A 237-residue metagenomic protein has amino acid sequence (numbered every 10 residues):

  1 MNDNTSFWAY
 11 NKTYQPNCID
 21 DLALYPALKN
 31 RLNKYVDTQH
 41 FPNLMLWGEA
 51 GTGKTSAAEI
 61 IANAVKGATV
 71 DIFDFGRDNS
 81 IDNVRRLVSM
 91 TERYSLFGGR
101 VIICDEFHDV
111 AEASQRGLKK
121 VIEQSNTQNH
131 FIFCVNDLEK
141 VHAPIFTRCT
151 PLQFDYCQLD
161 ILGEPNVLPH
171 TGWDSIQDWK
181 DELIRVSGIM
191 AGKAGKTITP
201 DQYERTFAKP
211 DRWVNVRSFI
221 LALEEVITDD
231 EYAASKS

Functional and structural regions predicted by a protein language model:
D3-E49, S89-L96: Pre-Walker A (pre-P-loop) alpha-helix and adjacent loop at the N terminus of AAA/AAA+ ATPase modules, a conserved
L22, L32, L46, T55 (+7 more regions): Conserved RecA-like P-loop NTPase ATPase core
P26-N30, T69-R100, E112: Short glycine-rich substrate-engagement loop in P-loop NTPases that contacts/grips substrate
N33-F73, E123: Walker A/P-loop
F41-P42, K66-V70, G98-G99, N126-N129 (+1 more regions): Short glycine-/polar-rich loops that comprise or flank the Walker A/P-loop and associated switch/sensor motifs
A68, A143-G163: A short helix-turn-beta junction within AAA+ P-loop NTPase domains corresponding to the substrate/partner-engaging
S89-R93, C104-T147: Conserved catalytic/switch belt of AAA+ P-loop NTPases
D178-K236: Conserved AAA+ ATPase small/helical "lid" subdomain
